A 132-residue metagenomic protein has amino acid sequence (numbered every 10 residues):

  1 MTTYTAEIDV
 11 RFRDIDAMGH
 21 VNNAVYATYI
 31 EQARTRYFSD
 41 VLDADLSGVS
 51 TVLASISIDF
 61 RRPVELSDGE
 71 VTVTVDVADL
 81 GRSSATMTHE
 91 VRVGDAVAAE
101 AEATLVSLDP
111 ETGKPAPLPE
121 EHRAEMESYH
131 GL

Functional and structural regions predicted by a protein language model:
M1-S55, P110-L132: Hot-dog-fold acyl-thioester-processing enzymes
E7-D9, S57-D59, T74-D76, E90 (+1 more regions): Residue-level recognition of well-ordered beta-strand positions that form the cores of beta-sheet-rich folds across
F12, M18, Y26-Y29, F60 (+3 more regions): Broad hydrophobic/π-residue packing in well-ordered secondary structure
Y37-T72, V77-D79, A98: Hydrophobic beta-strand-centered segment that forms part of the acyl-chain substrate-binding groove
E65-S67, A78-L132: HotDog/MaoC-like acyl-thioester-processing domains
